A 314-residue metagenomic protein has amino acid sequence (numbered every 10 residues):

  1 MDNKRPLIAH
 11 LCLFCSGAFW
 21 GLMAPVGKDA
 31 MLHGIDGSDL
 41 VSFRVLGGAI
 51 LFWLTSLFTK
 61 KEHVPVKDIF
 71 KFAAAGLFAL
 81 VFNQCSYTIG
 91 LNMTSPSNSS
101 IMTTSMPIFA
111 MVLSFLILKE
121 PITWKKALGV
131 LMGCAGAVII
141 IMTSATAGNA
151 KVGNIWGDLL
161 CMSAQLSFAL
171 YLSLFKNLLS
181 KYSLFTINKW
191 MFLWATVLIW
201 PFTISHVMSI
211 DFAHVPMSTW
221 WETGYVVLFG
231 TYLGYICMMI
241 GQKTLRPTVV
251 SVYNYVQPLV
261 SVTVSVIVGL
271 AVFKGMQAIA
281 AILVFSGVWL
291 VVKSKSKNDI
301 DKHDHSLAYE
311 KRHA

Functional and structural regions predicted by a protein language model:
M1-F43, A150-N177, V197, P201 (+1 more regions): Glycine-/small-residue-enriched transmembrane alpha-helix faces in small-molecule transporters and effluxers
D2, V41, V45, M142-T143 (+2 more regions): C-terminal-most transmembrane helix of multi-pass membrane proteins
R5-A9, G34-S42, V64-F70, M142-L170 (+2 more regions): Juxtamembrane helix-entry segments on the extracytoplasmic side of multipass membrane proteins
L11, L40-F43, L80, Q84 (+3 more regions): Helix-helix packing/entry segments at the starts of transmembrane helices
F19, M23-A24, W53-T103, I139 (+1 more regions): Specific transmembrane alpha-helical segments of multi-pass solute transporters/efflux pumps, especially DMT/EamA
D29-F82, F109, S167-L174, K189-M208 (+1 more regions): Transmembrane alpha-helices of multi-pass small-molecule transport proteins
G47-L51, M102-L116, L131, W194-L198 (+3 more regions): Alpha-helical transmembrane segments of compact multi-pass small-molecule transporters, enriched in specific families
F52, A73, L113, I122-S144 (+4 more regions): Hydrophobic transmembrane alpha-helices of multi-pass small-molecule transport proteins
